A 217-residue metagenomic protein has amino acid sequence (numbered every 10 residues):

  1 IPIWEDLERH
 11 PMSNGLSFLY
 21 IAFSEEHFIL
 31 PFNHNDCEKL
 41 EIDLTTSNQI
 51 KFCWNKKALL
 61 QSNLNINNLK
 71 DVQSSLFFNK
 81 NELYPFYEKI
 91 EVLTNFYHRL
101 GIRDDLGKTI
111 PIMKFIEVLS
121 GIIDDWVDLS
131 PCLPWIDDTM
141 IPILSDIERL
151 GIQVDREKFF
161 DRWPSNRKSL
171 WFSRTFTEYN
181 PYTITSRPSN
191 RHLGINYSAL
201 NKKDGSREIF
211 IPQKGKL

Functional and structural regions predicted by a protein language model:
I1-Y87: Conserved RNase H-like, two-metal-ion catalytic cores of nucleic-acid enzymes
M12-L16, S24-E25, N35, F160-L217: Acidic, glycine-rich two-metal-ion catalytic cores of nucleic acid-processing enzymes
H27-I29, V154, L217: Short small-residue beta-strand/loop micro-motif enriched in glycine and branched aliphatics
L60, G151, S186-R187: Glycine-centered small-residue hotspots that permit tight backbone geometry or close packing
N67-R162: Mixed-charge, glycine-rich, non-catalytic linkers/tails in nucleic-acid processing enzymes
